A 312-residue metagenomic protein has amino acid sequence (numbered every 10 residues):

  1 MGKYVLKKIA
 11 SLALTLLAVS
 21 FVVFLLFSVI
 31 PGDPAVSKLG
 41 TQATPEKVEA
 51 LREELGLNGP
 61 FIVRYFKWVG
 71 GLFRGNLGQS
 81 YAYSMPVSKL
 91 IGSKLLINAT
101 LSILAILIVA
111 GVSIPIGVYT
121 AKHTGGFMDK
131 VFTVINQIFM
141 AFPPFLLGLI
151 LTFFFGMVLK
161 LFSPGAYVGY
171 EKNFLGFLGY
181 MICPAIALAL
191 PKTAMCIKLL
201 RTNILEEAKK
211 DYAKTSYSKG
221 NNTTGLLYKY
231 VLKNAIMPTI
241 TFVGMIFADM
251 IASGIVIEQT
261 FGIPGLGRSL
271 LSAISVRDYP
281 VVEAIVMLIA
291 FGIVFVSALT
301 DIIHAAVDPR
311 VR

Functional and structural regions predicted by a protein language model:
G2-K3, L95-M128, P144, N173-R312: Alpha-helical transmembrane segments of integral membrane proteins, especially multi-pass inner/plasma-membrane
L6-L16: N-terminal signal-anchor/signal peptide hydrophobic helix marking the start of the first transmembrane segment
L16, S20, F24-V29, F145 (+4 more regions): Membrane-embedded alpha-helical segments of multi-pass transporters/permeases
L16-F66, L159-Y180: Hydrophobic alpha-helical transmembrane segments of membrane transport/permease proteins and related membrane-embedded
V23-V29, G59, K67-G70, V134-P164 (+1 more regions): Membrane-water interface segments at the C-terminal ends of transmembrane alpha-helices in multi-pass inner-membrane
E53-I62, R74-V87, V168-M181, L188 (+1 more regions): Membrane-interfacial helix-loop-helix junctions in multi-pass membrane proteins
N58-I114: An internal, D/E-rich "acidic patch" concept
F61-R64, W68, L72, L90 (+7 more regions): Low-complexity, intrinsically disordered, cysteine-poor segments enriched in small/polar and charged residues
